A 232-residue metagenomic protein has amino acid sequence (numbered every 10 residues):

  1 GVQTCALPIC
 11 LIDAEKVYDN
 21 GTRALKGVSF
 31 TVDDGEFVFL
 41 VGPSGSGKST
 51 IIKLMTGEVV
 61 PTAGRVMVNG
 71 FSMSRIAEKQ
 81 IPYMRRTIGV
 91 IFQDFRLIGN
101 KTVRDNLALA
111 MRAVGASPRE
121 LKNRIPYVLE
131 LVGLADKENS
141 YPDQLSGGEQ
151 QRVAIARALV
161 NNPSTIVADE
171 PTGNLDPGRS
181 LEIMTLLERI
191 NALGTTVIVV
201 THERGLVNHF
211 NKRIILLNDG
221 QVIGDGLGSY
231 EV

Functional and structural regions predicted by a protein language model:
D19, M73-G89, P118, I190-A192: ABC ATPase NBD coupling module
T56: Helix-to-loop junction immediately C-terminal to a conserved catalytic motif
G64-S72: Conserved ABC transporter NBD signature motif
K101-L109: Short coil-to-helix segment of the ABC ATPase nucleotide-binding domain corresponding to the Q-loop/switch region
Y141-L145, E149-Q151: Conserved ABC ATPase signature
V160-S164: A short, proline-enriched helix->beta-strand linker immediately N-terminal to the Walker B motif in ABC-type P-loop
I166-D169: Catalytic Walker B motif of ABC-type/P-loop ATPase nucleotide-binding domains
